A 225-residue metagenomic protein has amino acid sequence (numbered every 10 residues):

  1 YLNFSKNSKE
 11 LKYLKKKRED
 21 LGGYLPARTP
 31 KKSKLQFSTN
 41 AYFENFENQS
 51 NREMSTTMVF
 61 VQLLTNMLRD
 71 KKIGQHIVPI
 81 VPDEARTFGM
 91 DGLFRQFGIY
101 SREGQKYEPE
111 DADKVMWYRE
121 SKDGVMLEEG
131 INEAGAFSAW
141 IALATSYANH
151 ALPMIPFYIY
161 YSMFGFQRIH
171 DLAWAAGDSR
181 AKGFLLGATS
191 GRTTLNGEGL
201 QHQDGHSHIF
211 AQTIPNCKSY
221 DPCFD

Functional and structural regions predicted by a protein language model:
L2-D225: Thiamine diphosphate
